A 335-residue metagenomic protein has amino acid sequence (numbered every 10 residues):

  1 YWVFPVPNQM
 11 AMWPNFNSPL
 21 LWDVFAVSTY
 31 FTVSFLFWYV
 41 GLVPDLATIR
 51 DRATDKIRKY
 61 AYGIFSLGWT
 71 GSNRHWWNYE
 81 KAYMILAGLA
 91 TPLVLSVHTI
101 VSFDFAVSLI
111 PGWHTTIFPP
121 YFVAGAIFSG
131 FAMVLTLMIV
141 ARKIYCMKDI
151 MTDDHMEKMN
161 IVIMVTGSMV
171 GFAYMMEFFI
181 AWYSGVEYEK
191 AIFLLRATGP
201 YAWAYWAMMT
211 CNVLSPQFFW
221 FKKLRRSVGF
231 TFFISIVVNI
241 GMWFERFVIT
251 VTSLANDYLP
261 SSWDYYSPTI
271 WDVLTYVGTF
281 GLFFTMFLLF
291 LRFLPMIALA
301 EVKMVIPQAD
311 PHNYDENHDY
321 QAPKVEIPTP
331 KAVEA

Functional and structural regions predicted by a protein language model:
F4-N15, D45-K81, D153-D154, A255-Y266 (+1 more regions): Extramembrane terminal tails and long inter-domain/linker segments of multi-pass membrane proteins
P7-M208, P323-E326: Long, contiguous internal "core" modules enriched in hydrophobic/ aromatic residues
Y30-A47, M133-K143, V213-F232, G281-L299: Transmembrane alpha-helical segments in integral membrane proteins
I117-G125, V186-M209, P216, S227 (+1 more regions): Membrane-interface transmembrane-helix boundary segments in multi-pass integral membrane proteins
V170, V238-M242, L288-L291: Alpha-helical transmembrane segments of multi-pass membrane proteins
F230-I240: Central hydrophobic cores of alpha-helical transmembrane segments in multi-pass integral membrane proteins
W243-Y258: Membrane-proximal extracellular juxtamembrane segment immediately upstream of a following transmembrane helix
